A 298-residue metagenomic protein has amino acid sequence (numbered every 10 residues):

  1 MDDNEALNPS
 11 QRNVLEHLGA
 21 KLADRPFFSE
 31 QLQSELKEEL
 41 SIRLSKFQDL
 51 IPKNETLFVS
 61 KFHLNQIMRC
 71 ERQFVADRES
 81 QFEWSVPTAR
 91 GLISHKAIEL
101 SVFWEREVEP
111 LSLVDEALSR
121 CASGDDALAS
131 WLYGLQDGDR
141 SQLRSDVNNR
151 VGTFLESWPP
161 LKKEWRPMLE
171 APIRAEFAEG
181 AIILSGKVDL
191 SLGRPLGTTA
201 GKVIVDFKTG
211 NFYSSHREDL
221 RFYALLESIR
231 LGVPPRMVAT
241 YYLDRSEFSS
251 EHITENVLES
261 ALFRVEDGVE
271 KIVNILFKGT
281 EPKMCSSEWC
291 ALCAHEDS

Functional and structural regions predicted by a protein language model:
M1-N8, E16-G19, A23-S29, Q48 (+1 more regions): Metal-dependent nuclease catalytic regions and adjoining charged, substrate-binding loops involved in nucleic-acid end
M1-R90: C-terminal, charged and often intrinsically disordered regions of DNA end-processing helicases and nucleases
S41, L64-N65, I173-F177, V188 (+2 more regions): Anion-coordinating catalytic cores for phosphoryl-, nucleotidyl-, and glycosidic chemistry
C70, S94-H95, L190, Y223 (+2 more regions): A residue-level signal for conserved active-site and pocket-lining positions in enzyme catalytic cores
V86, R90, S94, L143 (+3 more regions): Hydrophobic (often cysteine-bearing) scaffold residues that line and stabilize catalytic clefts of nucleotide/cofactor
G91, H95-V102, A224: Short, amphipathic alpha-helical segments that act as regulatory/interfacial helices in nucleotide-processing proteins
A97-P172: A non-catalytic, helix-rich entry segment at domain boundaries
A171-F263, D267: Mg2+/Mn2+-dependent nuclease catalytic core
